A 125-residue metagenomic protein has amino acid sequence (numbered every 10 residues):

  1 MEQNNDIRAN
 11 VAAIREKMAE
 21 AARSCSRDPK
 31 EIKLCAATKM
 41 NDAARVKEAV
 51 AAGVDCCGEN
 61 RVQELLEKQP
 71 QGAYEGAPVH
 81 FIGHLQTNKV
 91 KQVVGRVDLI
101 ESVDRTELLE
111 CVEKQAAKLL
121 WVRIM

Functional and structural regions predicted by a protein language model:
M1-M125: Conserved alpha/beta-domain cores
